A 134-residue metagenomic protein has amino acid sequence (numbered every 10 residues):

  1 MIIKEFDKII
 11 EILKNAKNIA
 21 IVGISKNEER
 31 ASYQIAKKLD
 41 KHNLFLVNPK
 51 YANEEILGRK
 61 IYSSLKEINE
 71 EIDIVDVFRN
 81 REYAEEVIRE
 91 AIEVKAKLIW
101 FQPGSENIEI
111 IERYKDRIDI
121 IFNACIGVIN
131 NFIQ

Functional and structural regions predicted by a protein language model:
M1-A16: Short N-terminal or domain-adjacent regulatory/targeting segments
M1-E5, E55-E70, D76-E86: Glycine-rich, highly charged phosphate/nucleotide-binding loops
N15, E70-E71, K95: Alpha-helix C-terminal capping/helix-to-coil transition sites in glycosyltransferase folds
A20-V22: Conserved beta-strand elements of the Class I
N27-R30, A36-I56: NAD(P)-binding Rossmann-fold cofactor-contacting core
N69-I72, N107-N130: Short acidic, glycine/proline-enriched helix-loop-strand junctions
D73-I74, L98: Structural motif
A91-Y114: ADP-ribose/adenylate-binding Rossmann-like module
